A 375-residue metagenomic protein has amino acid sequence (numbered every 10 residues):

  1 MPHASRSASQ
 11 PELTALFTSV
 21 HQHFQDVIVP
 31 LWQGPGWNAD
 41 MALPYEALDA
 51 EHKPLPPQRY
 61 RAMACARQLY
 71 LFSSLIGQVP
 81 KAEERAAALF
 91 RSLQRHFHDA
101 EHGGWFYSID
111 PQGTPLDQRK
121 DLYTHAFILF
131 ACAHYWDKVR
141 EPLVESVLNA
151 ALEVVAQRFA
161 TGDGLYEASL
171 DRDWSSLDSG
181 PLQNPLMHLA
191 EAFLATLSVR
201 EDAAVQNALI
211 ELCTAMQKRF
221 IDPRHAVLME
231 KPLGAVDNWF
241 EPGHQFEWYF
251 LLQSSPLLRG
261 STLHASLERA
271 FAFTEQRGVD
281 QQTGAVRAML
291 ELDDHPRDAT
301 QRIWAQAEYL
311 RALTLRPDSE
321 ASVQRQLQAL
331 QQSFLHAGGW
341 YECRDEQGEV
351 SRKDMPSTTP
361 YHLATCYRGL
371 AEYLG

Functional and structural regions predicted by a protein language model:
M1-G375: Glycan-recognition and catalytic cores of secretory/periplasmic carbohydrate-active enzymes
